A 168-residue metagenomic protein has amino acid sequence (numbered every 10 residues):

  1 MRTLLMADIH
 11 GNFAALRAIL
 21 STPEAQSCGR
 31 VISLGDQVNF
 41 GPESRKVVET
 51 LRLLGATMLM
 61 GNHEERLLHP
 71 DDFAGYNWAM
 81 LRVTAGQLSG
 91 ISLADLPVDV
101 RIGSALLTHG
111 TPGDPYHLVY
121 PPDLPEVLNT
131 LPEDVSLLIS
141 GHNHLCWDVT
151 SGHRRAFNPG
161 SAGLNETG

Functional and structural regions predicted by a protein language model:
M1-A56: N-terminal active-site segment of His-dependent metallophosphoesterases
M1-L4, V100-L107, S151-R155: Beta-strand-turn-beta hairpins that frame and shape the catalytic cleft of phosphate-ester-processing enzymes
T3-L5, G29-R30, H109-T111, V127-L131 (+1 more regions): N-terminal start-of-chain detector that recognizes signal peptides and the immediate post-cleavage beginning
M6-A7, V31-D36, T57-N62, L107-T108 (+2 more regions): Active-site neighborhood of phospho(di)ester-bond hydrolases with catalytic His/Asp-centered motifs
H10-A15, N39-P42, E65-H69, G113-P115 (+2 more regions): Active-site environment of divalent metal-dependent phosphoester hydrolases
R17-A18, S44-K46, D71-D72, V119-Y120 (+1 more regions): Short amphipathic alpha-helical segments
V47-T108, D114-L137: Active-site neighborhood of divalent metal-dependent phosphoester bond hydrolases
P121-G168: Conserved beta-sheet core of the metallophosphoesterase superfamily
